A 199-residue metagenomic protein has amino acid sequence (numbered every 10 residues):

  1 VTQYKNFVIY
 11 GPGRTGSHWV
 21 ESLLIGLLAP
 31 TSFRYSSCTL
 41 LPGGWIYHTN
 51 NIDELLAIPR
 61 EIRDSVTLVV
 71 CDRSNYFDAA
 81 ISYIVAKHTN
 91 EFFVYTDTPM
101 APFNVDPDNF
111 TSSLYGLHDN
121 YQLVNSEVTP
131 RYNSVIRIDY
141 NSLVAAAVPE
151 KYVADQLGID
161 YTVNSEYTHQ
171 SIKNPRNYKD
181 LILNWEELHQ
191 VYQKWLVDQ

Functional and structural regions predicted by a protein language model:
V1-Y47, N174-P175: PAPS-dependent sulfotransferase catalytic core
G11-R14, N50-N51, S142-V144: Short, flexible loop/turn elements at secondary-structure junctions
S36, N50-N51, R73-S74: Histidine-centered beta-alpha loop that forms part of the nucleotide-sugar donor binding/catalytic region in diverse
S36-S37, T129-D198: The conserved 3'-phosphoadenosine-5'-phosphosulfate
P42-P59: Conserved nucleotide-sensing/catalytic segment adjacent to the nucleotide-binding pocket in NTP-handling enzymes
L55-V135, Y140-D160: PAPS-dependent sulfotransferase catalytic domain
T111, D198-Q199: Electropositive, surface-exposed helix/loop patches at the edges of structured domains that serve as adaptable
